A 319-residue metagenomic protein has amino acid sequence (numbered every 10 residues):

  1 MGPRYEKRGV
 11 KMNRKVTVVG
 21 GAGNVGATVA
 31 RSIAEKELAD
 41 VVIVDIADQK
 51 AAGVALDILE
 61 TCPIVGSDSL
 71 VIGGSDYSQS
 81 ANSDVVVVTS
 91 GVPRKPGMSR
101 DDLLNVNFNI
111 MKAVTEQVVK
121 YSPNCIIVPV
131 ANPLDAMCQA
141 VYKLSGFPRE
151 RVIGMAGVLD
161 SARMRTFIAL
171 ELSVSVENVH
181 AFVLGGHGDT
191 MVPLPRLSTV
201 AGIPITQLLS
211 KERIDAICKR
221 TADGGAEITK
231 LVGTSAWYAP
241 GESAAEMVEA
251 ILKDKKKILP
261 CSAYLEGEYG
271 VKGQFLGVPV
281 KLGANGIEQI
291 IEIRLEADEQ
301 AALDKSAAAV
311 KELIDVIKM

Functional and structural regions predicted by a protein language model:
M1-K11: Short, Lys/Arg-enriched N-terminal segments with co-localized hydrophobic residues within the first ~10-30 amino acids
N13, D40, V44-S83, K311-M319: Conserved N-terminal Rossmann-fold NAD(P) cofactor-binding segment
V18-V19, I43: Hydrophobic Val/Ile/Leu positions in short beta-strands of Rossmann-like dinucleotide-binding domains
A22: Conserved glycine-rich cofactor-binding loop
G26-A27: N-terminal Rossmann-fold NAD(P) dinucleotide-binding loop
P63-C125: Rossmann-like NAD(P)-binding element
S99-R165: Rossmann-like NAD(P)(H) cofactor-binding subdomain of soluble oxidoreductases
S145-R151, L159-M319: C-terminal substrate-binding/catalytic lobe of Rossmann-fold NAD(P)-dependent dehydrogenases
